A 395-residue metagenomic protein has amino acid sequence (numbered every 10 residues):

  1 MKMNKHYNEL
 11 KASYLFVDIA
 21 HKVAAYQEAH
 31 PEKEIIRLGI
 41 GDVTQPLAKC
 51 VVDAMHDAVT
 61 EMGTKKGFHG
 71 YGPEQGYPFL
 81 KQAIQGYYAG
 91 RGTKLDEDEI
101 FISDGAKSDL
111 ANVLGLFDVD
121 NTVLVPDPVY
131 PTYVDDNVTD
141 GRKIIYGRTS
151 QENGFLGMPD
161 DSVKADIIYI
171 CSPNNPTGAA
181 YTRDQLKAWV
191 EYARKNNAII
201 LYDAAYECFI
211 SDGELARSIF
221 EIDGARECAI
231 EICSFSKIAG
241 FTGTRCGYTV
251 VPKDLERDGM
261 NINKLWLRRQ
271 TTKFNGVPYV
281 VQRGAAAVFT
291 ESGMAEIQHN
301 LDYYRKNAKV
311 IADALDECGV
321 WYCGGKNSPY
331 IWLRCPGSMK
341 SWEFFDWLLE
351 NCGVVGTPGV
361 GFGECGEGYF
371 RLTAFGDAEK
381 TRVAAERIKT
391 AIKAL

Functional and structural regions predicted by a protein language model:
K2-D104, N112, V288-E291, L395: N-terminal small-domain helix-loop-helix segment of the aminotransferase-like
H30, D140, K195-N196, C318 (+2 more regions): Helix C-cap/helix->beta junction micro-motif
P46, Y304-R305, C318-N351: Conserved PLP-binding catalytic core of the aspartate aminotransferase-like
K66-A193, E207-I222: Conserved core of the PLP fold type I
G86, K94, L124, S338 (+2 more regions): PLP-dependent enzyme catalytic core of the Aspartate aminotransferase-like
I222-D302, K309, D313, K393: Conserved core segment of the aminotransferase class I/II
Q282, A286, L301-A312, Y322-R334 (+1 more regions): Conserved glycine-rich beta-strand-loop-beta hairpin in the small C-terminal domain of fold type I
